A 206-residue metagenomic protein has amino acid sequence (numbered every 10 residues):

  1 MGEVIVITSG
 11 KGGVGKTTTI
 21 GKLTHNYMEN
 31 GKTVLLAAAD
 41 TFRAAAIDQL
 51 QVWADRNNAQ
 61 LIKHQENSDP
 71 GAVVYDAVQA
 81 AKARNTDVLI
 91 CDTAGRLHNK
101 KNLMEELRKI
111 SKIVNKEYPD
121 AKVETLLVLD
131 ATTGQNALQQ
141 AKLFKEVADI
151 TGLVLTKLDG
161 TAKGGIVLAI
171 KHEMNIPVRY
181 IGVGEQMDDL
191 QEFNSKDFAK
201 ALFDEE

Functional and structural regions predicted by a protein language model:
M1-V14: Extreme N-terminal, non-catalytic leader segments that precede Walker-type/kinase nucleotide-binding cores
K11-E206: P-loop/Walker A NTP-binding module and the surrounding RecA-like catalytic core of P-loop NTPases
